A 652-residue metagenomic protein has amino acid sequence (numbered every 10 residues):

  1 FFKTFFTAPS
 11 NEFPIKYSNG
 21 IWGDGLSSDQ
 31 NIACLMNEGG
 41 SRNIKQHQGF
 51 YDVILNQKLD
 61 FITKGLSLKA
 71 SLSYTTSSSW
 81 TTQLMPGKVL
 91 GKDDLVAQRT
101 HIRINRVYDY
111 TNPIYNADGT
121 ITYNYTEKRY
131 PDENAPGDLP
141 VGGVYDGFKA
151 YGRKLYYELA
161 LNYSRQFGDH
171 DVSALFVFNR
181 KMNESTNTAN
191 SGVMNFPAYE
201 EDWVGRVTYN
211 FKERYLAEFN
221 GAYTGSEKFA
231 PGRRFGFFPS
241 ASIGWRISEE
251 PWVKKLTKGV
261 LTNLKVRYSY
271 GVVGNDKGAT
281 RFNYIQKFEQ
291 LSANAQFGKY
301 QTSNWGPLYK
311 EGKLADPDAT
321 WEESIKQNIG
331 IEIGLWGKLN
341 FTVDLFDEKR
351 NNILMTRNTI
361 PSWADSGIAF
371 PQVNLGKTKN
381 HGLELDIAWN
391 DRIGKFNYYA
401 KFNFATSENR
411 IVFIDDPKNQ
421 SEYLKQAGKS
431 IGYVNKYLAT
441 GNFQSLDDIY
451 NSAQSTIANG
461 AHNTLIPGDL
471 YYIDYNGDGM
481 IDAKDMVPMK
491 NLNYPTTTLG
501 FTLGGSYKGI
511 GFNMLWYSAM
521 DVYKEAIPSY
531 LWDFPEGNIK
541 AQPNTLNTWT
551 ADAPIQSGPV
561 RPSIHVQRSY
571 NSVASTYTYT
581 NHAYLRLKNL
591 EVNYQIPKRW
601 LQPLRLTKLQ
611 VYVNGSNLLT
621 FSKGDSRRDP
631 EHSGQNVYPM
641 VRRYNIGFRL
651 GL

Functional and structural regions predicted by a protein language model:
F1-F50, A117-D138, A293-F297, Q301-G306: Acidic/polar loop-and-plug regions of large Gram-negative outer-membrane beta-barrel proteins
F2-K3, N11-W22, P86, L95-E218 (+1 more regions): Outer-membrane beta-barrel transmembrane domain signature of Gram-negative proteins, especially the mid-to-C-terminal
K3-T7, D24-S28, N187, K254-E323 (+1 more regions): Solvent-exposed loop/turn elements at secondary-structure boundaries
S27-M85, V141-Q166, S173, F196-R214 (+8 more regions): Outer-membrane beta-barrel transmembrane strands
K58-L68, T81-Q83, Q166-V172, R214 (+8 more regions): Short loop/turn motifs that connect adjacent beta-strands in outer-membrane beta-barrel proteins
M85, V96-R99, R392-N493: Conserved small-residue
F196, E249, K287, S292-N340 (+5 more regions): Outer-membrane beta-barrel signature, preferentially recognizing the C-terminal barrel domain of Gram-negative
A519-Q610, G615: Extracytoplasmic gating/loop element in the C-terminal half of outer-membrane beta-barrel translocons and assembly
